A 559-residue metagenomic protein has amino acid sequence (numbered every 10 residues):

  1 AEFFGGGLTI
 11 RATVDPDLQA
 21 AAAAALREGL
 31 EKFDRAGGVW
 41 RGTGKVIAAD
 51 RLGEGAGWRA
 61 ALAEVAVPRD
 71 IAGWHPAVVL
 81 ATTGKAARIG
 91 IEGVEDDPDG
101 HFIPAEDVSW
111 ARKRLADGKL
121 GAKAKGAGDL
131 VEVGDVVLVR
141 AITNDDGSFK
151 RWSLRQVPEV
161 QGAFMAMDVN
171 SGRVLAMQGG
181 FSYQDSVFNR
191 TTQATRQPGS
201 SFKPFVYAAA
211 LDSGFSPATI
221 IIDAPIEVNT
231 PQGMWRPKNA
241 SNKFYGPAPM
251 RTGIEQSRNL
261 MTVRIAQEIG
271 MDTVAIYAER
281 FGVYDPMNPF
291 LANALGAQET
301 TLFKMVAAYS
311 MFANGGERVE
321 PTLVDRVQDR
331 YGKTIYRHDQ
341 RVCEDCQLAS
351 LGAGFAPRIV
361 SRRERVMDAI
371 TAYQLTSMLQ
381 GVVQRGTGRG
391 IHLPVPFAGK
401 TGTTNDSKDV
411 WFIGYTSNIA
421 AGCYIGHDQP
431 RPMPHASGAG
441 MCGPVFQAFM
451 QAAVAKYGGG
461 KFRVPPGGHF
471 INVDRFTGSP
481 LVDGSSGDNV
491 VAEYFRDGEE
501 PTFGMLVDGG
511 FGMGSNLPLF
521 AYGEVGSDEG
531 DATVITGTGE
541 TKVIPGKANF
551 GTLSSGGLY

Functional and structural regions predicted by a protein language model:
F3-R196, S200-F202, A208, F215-T219 (+3 more regions): Periplasmic/cell-envelope proteins involved in peptidoglycan metabolism and beta-lactam response
G6-V14, K123-D129, V157, F164 (+7 more regions): Active-site loop and adjoining helix of the penicillin-binding protein/serine DD-peptidase-beta-lactamase fold
V14-D15, R280-C346, G354, V360 (+5 more regions): Active-site-proximal helix/loop microenvironment of the serine DD-peptidase/beta-lactamase transpeptidase fold
P16-E31, K85, N170-R173, P204-D212 (+4 more regions): Active-site-proximal alpha-helical segments within enzyme catalytic domains
R35, S216-D223, M287, R318-L323 (+2 more regions): Acidic/polar loop patches that form or flank catalytic/metal-binding clefts of enzymes that bind anionic ligands
A48-G57, A81-K85, E92-E95, V133 (+7 more regions): Soluble, non-transmembrane domains of envelope/secretory-pathway proteins that act on or interact with carbohydrate
A166-F181, L211-F215, I226, G246 (+8 more regions): Glycine-rich, acidic and aromatic/proline-enriched surface loops and short helix-turn segments that act as binding
N170, F215-V274, R318, R330-Y373 (+2 more regions): Conserved catalytic neighborhood of penicillin-recognizing serine enzymes
